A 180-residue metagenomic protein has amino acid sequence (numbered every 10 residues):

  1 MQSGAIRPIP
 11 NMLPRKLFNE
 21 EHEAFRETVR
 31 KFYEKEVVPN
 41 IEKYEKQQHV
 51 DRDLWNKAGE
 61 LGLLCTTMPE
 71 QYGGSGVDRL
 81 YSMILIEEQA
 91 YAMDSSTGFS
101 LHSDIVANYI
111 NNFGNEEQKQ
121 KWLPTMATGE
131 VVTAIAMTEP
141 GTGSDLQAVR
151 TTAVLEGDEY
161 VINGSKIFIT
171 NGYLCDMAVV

Functional and structural regions predicted by a protein language model:
M1-E21: Intrinsic disorder at enzyme termini
N19-E34: Mature N-terminal segment immediately following signal peptide/propeptide cleavage in secreted/periplasmic
P39-L61: Short secondary-structure junction/hinge motifs that connect adjacent elements
E60-G129, T170-M177: Internal helix-loop-helix
G129-M137: A short, Trp-centered hydrophobic/proline-enriched beta-strand micro-motif
G141-V149: Active-site-adjacent elements of ketosynthase-type condensing enzymes
T151-V154: A structural signal for short hydrophobic beta-strand segments in well-ordered beta-sheet cores
E159, N163-V180: A short core secondary-structure module
